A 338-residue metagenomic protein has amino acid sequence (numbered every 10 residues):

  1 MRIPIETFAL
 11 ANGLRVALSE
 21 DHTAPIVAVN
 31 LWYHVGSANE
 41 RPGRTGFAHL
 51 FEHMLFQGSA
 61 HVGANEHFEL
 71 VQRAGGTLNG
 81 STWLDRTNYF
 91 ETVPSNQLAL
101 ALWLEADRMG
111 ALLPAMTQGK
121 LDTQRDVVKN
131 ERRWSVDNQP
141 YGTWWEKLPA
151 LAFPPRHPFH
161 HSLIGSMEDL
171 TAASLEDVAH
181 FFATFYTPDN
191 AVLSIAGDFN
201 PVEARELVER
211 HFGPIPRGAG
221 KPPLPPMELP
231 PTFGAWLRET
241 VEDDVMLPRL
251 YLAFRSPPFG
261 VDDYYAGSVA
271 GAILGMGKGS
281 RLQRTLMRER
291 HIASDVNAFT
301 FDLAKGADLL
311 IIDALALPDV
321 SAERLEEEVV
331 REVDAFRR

Functional and structural regions predicted by a protein language model:
M1-S37, H61-Q97, S135-N190, P214-V261 (+1 more regions): Non-catalytic beta-strand/loop surface segments
V35-T45: Short pre-active-site segment immediately N-terminal to the catalytic Zn-binding motif
G46-S59: Active-site SXXK
F56-A60, L112, P201-V202, F212-G220: Bacterial peptidoglycan biogenesis and beta-lactam-recognition machinery
G58, T92-Q124, K278, D302-R338: M16/insulysin-pitrilysin zinc metalloprotease superfamily fold
Q72, L112-R132, N200, A219-G234 (+2 more regions): Acidic/histidine-enriched alpha-helical segments
L104, R108, E131, F181 (+7 more regions): Generic, well-ordered alpha-helical scaffold segments in large soluble proteins
Q118, L175, A179-H211: Non-catalytic, conformational "gating/processing" segments within enzyme and secreted inhibitor domains
